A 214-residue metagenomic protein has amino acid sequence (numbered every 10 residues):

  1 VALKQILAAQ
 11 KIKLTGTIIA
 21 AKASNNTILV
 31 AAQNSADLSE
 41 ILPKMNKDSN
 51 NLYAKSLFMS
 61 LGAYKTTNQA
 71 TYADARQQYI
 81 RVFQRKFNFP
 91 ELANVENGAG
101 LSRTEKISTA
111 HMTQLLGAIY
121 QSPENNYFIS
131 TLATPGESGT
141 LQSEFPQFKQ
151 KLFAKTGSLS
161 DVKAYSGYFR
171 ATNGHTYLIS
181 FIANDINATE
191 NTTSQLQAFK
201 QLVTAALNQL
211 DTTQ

Functional and structural regions predicted by a protein language model:
V1-N126: A small/polar active-site loop signature that marks catalytic segments
Q78, P90-Q214: C-terminal soluble interaction/assembly domains
